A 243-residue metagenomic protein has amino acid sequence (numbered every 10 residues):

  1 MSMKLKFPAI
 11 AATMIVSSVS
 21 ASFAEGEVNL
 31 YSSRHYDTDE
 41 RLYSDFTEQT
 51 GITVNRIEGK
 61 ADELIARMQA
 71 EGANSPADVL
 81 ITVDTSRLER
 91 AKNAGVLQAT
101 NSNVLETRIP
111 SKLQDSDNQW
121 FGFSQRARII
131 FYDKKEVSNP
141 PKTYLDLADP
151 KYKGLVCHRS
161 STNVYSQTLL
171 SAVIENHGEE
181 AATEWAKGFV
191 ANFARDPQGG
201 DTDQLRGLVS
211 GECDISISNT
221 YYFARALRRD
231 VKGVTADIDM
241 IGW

Functional and structural regions predicted by a protein language model:
V19-A24: Sec/Tat signal peptide C-region and signal peptidase I cleavage site
E25-R90: Early extracytoplasmic/lumenal segment of secretory-pathway proteins
Y31-R34, S116-D117, Y132-K134, N139 (+3 more regions): Short beta-strand->loop
I52, E71-L80, V96, Y152-G154 (+1 more regions): Alpha-to-beta junction loops
S75-L80, Q98-I130, L145, C157-H158: A structural signal for short loop-to-beta-strand junctions that line the ligand-binding cleft of periplasmic/secreted
L88-V96, D115-K142, L170-S171: Periplasmic solute-binding protein
A91-A99, S111-N118, R225-G242: Ligand-binding "clamshell"
S161, Y165, A172-W243: Ligand-binding pocket segment of bilobal, Venus flytrap-like solute-binding proteins
